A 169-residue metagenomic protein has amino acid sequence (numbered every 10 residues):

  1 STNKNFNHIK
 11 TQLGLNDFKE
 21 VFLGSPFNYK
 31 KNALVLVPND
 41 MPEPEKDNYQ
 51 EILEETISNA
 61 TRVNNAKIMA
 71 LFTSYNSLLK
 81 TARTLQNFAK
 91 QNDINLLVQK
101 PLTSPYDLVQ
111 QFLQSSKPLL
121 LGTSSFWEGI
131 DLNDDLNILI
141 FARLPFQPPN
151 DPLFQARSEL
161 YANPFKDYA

Functional and structural regions predicted by a protein language model:
S1-A169: ASCE RecA-like P-loop NTPase motor cores that couple ATP hydrolysis to mechanical translocation on nucleic acids
